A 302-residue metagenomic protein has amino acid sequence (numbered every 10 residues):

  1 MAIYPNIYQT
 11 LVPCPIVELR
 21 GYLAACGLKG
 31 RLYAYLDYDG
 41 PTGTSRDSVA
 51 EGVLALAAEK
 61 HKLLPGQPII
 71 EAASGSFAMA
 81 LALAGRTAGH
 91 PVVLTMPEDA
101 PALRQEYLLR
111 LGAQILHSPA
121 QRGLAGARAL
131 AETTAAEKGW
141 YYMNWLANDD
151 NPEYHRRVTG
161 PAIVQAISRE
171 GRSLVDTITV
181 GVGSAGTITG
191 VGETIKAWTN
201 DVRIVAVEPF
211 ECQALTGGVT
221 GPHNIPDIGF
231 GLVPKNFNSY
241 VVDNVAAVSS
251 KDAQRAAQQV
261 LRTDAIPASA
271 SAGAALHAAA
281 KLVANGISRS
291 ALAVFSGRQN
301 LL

Functional and structural regions predicted by a protein language model:
M1-L302: PLP-dependent amino-acid enzyme catalytic core
